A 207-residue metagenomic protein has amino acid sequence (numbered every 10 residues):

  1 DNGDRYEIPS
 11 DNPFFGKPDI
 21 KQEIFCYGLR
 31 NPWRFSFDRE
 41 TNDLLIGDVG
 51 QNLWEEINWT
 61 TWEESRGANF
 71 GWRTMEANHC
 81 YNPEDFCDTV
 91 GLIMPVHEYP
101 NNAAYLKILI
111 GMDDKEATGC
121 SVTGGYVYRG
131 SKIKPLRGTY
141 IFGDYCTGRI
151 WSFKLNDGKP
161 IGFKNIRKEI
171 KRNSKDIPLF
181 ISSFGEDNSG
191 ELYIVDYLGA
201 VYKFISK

Functional and structural regions predicted by a protein language model:
D1-N165: Beta-propeller domain segments
L29, P160-N188: Conserved blade-ending motifs and adjacent loop-strand segments that build the rim/top face of beta-propeller domains
W59-T61, Y128, L179, K203-S206: Secondary-structure boundary/capping motif
S183-K207: Blade-level signature of beta-propeller repeat domains, shared across WD40, Kelch, NHL, RCC1 and BNR/Asp-box propellers
